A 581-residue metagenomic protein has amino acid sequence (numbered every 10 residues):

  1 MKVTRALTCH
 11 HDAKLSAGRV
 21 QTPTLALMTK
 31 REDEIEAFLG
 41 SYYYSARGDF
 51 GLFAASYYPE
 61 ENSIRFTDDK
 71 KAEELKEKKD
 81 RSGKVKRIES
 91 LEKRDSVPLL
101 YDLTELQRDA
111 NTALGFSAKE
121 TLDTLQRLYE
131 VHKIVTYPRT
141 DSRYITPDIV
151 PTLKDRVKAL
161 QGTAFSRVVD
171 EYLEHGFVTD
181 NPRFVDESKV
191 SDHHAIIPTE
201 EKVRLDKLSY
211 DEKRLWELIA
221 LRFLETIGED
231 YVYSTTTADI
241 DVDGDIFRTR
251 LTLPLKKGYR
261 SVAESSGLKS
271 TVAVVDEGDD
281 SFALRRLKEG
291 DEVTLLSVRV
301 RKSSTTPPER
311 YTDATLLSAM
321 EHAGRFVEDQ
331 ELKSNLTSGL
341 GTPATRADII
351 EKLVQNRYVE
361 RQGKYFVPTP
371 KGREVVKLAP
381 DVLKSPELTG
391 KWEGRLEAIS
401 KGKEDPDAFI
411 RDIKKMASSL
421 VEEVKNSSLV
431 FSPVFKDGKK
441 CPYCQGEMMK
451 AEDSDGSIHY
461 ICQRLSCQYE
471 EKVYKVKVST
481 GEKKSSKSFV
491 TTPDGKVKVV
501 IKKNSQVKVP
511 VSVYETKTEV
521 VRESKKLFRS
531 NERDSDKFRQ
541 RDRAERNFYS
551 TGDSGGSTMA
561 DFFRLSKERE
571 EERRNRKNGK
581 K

Functional and structural regions predicted by a protein language model:
M1-F50, S90-R94: C-terminal or mid-to-C-terminal helical accessory/interaction module adjacent to the motor/catalytic core
T4, A37, A118-K119, D123 (+1 more regions): Basic, low-complexity terminal or inter-domain segments flanking catalytic cores
H11-K14, S90-L99, D109-L114, P138-T146 (+1 more regions): Conserved short loop/turn motifs at secondary-structure junctions
F66-Y101, Q107, E387: Metal- or metallocofactor-binding catalytic centers and their adjacent structured scaffolds across diverse enzyme
Y101-D109, I197, R299: Short, hydrophobic beta-strand segments
H132-K133, R357: Glycine-centered, phosphate/nucleic-acid-interacting loop/turn motifs that mediate DNA/RNA or nucleotide
V135-T136, E360: Short beta-strand(s) of the beta-wing in winged-helix/HTH DNA-binding folds
